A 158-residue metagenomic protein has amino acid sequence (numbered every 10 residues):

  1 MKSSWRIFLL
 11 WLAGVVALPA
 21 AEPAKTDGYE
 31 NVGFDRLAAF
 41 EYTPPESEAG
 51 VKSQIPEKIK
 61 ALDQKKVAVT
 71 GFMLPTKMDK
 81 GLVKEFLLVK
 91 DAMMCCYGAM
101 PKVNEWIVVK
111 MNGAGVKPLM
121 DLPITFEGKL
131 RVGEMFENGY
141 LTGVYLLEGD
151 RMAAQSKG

Functional and structural regions predicted by a protein language model:
M1-R6: Positively charged n-region of N-terminal signal peptides that target proteins for export
I7-A17: Bacterial N-terminal signal peptides
A20-G158: OB-fold and OB-like single-stranded nucleic-acid-recognition modules and their adjacent interaction interfaces
